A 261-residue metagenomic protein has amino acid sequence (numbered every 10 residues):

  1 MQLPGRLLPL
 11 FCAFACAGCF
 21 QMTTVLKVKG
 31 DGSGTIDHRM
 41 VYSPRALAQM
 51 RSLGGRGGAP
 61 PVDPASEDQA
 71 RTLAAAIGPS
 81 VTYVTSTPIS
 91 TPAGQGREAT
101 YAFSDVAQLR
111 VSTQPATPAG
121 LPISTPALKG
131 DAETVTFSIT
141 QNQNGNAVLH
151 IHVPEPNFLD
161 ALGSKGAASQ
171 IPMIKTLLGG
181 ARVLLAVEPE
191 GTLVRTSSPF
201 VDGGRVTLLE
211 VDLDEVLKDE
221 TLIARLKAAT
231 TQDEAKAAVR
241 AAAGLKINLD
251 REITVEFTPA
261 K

Functional and structural regions predicted by a protein language model:
M1-L8: Bacterial N-terminal signal peptides that target proteins for export
A13-C16: Bacterial Sec-type N-terminal signal peptides, specifically the leucine/valine-rich hydrophobic h-region
T24-L26, G32, L185: Buried hydrophobic packing residues in well-ordered domains
V28-P44: Post-signal peptide N-terminal segment of mature Sec-exported envelope proteins
P44-M50, V106-R110: Short, cysteine-centered beta-strand-loop-beta hairpins and adjacent loop/turn segments enriched in charged/polar
R51-V62: Disordered, low-complexity segments in secreted/periplasmic proteins that are enriched in proline
A75-K261: Mature, soluble, non-transmembrane domains
